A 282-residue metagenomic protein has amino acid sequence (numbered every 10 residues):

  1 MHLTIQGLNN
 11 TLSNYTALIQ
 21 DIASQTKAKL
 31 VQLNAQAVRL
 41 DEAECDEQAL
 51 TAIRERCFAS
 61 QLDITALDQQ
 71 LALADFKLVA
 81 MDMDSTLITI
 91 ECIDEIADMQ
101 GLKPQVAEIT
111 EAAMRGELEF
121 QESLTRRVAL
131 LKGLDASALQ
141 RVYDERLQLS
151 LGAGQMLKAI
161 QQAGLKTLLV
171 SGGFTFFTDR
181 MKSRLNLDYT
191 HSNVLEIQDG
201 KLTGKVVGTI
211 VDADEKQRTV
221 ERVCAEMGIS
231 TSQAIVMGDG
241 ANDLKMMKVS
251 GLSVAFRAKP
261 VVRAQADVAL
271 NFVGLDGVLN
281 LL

Functional and structural regions predicted by a protein language model:
M1-M81: Non-catalytic pre-domain segments flanking phosphatase-related domains
A17-L18, Q48, A52, Q105-E108 (+5 more regions): Exposed alpha-helical structural elements
I19, I53, I93, T178 (+1 more regions): Generic structural marker for isolated residues within well-ordered, non-membrane alpha-helices of soluble domains
D21, R56, I109-A112, L130 (+4 more regions): Residues that form generic nucleotide/phosphate-binding pockets
K27-D41, A74, T86-L195, D214 (+1 more regions): Alpha-helical substrate-recognition element adjacent to the catalytic core
Q48, A138-L282: C-terminal cap/substrate-recognition subdomain and adjoining C-terminal extension of metal-dependent phosphatase-like
F76-C92, N242, M247: Asp-based phosphoryl-transfer active-site loop
